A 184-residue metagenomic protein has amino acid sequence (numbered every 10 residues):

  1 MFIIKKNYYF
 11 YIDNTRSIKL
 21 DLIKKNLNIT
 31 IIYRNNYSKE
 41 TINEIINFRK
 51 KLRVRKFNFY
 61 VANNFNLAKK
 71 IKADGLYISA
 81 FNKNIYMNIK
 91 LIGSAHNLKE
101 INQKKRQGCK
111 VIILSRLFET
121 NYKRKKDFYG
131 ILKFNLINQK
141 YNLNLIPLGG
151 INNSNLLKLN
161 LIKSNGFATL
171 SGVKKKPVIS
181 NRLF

Functional and structural regions predicted by a protein language model:
K6-I12, I29-Y33, F59-V61, L76-I78 (+4 more regions): Hydrophobic faces of well-ordered beta-strands that scaffold small-molecule active sites in alpha/beta enzyme cores
I12-K25, N63-N66, H96-Q103, N152-L157: Short, acidic/polar
D21-L27, K51-V54, K105-G108, N160: Acidic (Asp/Glu)-rich catalytic clusters
K24, T30-N88: N-terminal active-site wall of soluble small-molecule enzyme domains
I31, A68, K104, I112 (+2 more regions): Conserved, mostly hydrophobic/aromatic
E44-V61, K83, M87-L98, K126-G150 (+1 more regions): Alpha-helix-loop-beta-strand connector modules within alpha/beta enzyme cores
L76-Y86, I113-K125, G150-F184: Glycine-rich phosphate-binding active-site loops on the catalytic face of alpha/beta enzymes
I89-T120: Histidine/lysine/aspartate-rich catalytic loop segments that bind and position anionic ligands
